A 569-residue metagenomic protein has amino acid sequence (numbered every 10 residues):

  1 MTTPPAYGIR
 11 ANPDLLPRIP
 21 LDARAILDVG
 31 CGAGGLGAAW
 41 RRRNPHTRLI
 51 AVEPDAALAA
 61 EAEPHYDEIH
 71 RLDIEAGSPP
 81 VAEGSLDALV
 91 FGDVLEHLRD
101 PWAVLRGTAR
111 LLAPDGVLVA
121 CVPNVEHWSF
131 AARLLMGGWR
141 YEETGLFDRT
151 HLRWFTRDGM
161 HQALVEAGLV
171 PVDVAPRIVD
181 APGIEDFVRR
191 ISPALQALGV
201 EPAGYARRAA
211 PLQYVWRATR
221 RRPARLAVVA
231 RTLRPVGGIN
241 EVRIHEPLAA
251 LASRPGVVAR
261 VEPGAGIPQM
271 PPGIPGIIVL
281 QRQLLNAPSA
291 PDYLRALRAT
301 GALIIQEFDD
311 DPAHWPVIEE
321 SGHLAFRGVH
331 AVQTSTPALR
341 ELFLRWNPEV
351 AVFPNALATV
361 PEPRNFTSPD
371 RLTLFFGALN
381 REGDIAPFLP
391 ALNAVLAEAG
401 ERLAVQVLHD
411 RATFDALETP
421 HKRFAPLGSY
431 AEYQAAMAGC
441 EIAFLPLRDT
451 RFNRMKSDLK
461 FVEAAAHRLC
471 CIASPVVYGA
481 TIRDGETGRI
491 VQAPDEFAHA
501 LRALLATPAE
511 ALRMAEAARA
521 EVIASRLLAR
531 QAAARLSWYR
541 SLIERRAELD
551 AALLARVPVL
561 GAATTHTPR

Functional and structural regions predicted by a protein language model:
M1-G84, A88, W102-L105, A175-L195 (+4 more regions): Conserved N-terminal segment of class I S-adenosyl-L-methionine
P4-P5, I9-R10, G35, G77 (+1 more regions): S-adenosyl-L-methionine-dependent methyltransferase catalytic module, highlighting the catalytic core
H70-R71, A175, H330-E362: Donor nucleotide-sugar binding/catalytic pocket of nucleotide-sugar-dependent glycosyltransferases
R221-L285: N-terminal pre-catalytic "stem/leader" segment of glycosyltransferase-like enzymes
T232-R254, T359-V360, S368-G439: Conserved catalytic-core segment of nucleotide-activated headgroup transferases in glycan assembly
H314-W315, G383, Y430-A436, E441-A466 (+1 more regions): Nucleotide-sugar-dependent
V360, A509-A547: A charged, aromatic-enriched C-terminal amphipathic alpha-helix characteristic of glycosyltransferases across folds
D484-D495, A503-P508: Conserved acidic donor-binding segment of nucleotide-sugar-dependent glycosyltransferases
